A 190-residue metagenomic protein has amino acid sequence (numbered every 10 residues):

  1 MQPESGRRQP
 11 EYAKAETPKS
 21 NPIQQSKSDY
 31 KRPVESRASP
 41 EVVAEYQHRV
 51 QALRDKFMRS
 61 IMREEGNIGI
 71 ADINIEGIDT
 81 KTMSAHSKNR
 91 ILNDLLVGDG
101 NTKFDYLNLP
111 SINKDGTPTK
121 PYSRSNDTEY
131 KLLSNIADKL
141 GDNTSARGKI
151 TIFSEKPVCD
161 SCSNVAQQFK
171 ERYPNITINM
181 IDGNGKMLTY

Functional and structural regions predicted by a protein language model:
M1-K81, D182-Y190: Low-complexity, glycine/serine/proline-rich disordered segments that function as export/translocation leaders
S39-R49, S125-D127, I152-P157: Short linear motifs at secondary-structure transitions and domain/linker junctions
A52, N135, C159-S163: Short amphipathic alpha-helical surface micro-motifs
I61-M62, G66-T119: RNase H-like nuclease fold core
I61-R63, Y122, D142, K170: Generic marker of residues within folded, mature protein domains
G69-A71, T82-S87, S125-T128, A137 (+1 more regions): Small-side-chain structural scaffolding
F104-I152: Short HxH-centered metal-ligating active-site micro-motif
D142-Y190: Active-site or metal-binding loop neighborhoods of secreted/extracellular toxin and effector enzymes
